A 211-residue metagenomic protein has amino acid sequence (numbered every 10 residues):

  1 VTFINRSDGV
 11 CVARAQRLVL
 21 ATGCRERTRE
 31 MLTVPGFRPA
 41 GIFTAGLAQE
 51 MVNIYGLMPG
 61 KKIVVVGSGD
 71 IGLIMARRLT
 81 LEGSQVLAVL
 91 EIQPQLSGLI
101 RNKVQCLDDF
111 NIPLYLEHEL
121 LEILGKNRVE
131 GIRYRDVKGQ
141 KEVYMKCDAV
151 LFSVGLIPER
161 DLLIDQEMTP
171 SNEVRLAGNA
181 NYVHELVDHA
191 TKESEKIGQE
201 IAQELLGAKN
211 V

Functional and structural regions predicted by a protein language model:
V1-V211: Residues forming the flavin
